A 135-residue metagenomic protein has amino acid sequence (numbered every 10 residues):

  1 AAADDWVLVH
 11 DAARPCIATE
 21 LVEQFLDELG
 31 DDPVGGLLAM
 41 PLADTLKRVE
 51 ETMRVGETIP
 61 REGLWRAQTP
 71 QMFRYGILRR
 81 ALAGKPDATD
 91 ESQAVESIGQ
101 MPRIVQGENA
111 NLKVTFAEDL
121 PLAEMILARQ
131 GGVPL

Functional and structural regions predicted by a protein language model:
A1-W6: Active-site nucleotide-sugar/metal-binding loop of Leloir-type enzymes
H10-D11, P41, R74, F116: Residue-level signal for inorganic ion chemistry
R14-C16, L112-K113: Short, small-residue-enriched loops and turns at beta-alpha junctions that line or gate enzyme active sites
C16-V105, L135: Conserved core of the sugar-phosphate nucleotidyltransferase
D90-S92, N109, D119-L135: SAM-dependent methyltransferases
I104-E118: Short, amphipathic C-terminal "tail helix"
